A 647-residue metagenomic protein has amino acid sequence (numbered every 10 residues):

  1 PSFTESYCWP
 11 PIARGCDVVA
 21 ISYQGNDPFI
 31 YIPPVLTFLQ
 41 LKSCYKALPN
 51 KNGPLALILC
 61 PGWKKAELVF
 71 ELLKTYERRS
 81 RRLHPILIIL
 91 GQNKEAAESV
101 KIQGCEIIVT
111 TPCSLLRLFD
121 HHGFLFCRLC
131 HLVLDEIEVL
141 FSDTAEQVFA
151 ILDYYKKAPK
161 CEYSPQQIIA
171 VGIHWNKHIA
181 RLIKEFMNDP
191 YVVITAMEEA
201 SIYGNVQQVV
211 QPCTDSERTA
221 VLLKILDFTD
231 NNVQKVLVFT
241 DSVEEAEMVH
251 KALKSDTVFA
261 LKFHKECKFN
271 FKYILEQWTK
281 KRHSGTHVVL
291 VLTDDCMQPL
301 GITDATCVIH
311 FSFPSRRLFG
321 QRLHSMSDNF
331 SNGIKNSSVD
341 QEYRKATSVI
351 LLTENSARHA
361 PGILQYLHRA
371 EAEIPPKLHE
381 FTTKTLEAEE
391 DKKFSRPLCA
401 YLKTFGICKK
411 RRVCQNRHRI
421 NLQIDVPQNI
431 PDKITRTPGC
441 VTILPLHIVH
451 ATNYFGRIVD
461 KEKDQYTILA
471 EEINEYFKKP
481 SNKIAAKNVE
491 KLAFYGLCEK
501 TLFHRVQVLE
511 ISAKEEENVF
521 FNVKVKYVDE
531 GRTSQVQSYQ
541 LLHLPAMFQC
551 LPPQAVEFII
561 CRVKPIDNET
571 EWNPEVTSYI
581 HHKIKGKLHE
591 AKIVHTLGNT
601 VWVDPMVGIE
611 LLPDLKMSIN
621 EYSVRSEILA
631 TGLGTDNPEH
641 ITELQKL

Functional and structural regions predicted by a protein language model:
P1-S22: Conserved pre-motif I regulatory segment
P34, L41-S43, G204-D256, N429-I430 (+1 more regions): Conserved interdomain hinge at the start of the Helicase C-terminal
P49-R117, L129, F259: Conserved nucleic-acid-binding Ia/Ib motif block in the N-terminal RecA-like helicase ATPase lobe
E95-V100, E247-K251, V258-Q298, Q321: Conserved helicase ATPase core of P-loop NTP-dependent helicases/translocases
C113-L115, H122-E162, I309-S312: SF2 helicase catalytic motif II
H178-T219: Interdomain hinge/linker at the junction between the two RecA-like core domains of SF2 helicases
L253, T257-L261, H368-T404, R417-L647: Intrinsically disordered, low-complexity segments and flexible domain linkers enriched for serine/proline and other
S325-E373: Conserved segment of the helicase C-terminal RecA-like domain
